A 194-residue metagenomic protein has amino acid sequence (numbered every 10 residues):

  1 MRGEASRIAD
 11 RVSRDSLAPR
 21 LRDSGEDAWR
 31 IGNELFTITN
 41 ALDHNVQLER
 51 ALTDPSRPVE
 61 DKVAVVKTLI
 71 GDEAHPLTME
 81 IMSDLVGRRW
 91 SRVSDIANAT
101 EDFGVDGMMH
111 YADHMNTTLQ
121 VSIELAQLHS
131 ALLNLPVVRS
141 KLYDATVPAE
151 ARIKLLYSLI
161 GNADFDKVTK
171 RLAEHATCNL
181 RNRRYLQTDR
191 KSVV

Functional and structural regions predicted by a protein language model:
M1-V194: Elongated, mostly alpha-helical coiled-coil "stalk/stator" tethers of large membrane protein machines
